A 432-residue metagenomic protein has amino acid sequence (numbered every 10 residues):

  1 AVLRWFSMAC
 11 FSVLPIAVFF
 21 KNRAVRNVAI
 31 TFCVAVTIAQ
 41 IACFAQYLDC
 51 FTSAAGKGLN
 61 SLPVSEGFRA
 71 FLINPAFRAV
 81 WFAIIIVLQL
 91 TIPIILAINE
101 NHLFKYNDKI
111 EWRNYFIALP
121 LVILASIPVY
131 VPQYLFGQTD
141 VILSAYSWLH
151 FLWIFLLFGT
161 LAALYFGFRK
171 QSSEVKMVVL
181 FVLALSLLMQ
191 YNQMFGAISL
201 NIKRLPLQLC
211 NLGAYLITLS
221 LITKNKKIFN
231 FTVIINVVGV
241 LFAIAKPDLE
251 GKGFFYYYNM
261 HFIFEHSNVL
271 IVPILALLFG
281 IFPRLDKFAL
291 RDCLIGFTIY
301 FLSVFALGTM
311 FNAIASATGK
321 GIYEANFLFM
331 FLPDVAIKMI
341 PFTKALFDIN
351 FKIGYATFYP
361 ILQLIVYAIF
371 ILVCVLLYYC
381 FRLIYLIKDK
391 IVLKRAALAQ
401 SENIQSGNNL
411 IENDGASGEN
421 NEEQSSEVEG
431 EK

Functional and structural regions predicted by a protein language model:
F6-P15, R78-A97, L152-L164, N211-L221 (+2 more regions): Hydrophobic cores of alpha-helical transmembrane segments in multi-pass inner/ER membrane proteins, independent
R23-C33, E111-Y115, Q171-L183, K227-V233 (+1 more regions): Membrane-interfacial loop-to-transmembrane alpha-helix junctions, especially the N-terminal start
A35-A45, V122-Y130, L185-M194, N236-D248 (+1 more regions): Aromatic-anchored segments of alpha-helical transmembrane domains
E66-V87, D140-I154, L290-L294, I314-L377: Membrane-interface transmembrane-helix boundary segments in multi-pass integral membrane proteins
N99-N114, V392-E412: Membrane-interfacial, low-structure loops and terminal tails that flank and connect transmembrane helices in multi-pass
D108-N192: Alpha-helical transmembrane segments and their cytosolic membrane-interface
F195-R204, T223-K226, D248-M260: Membrane-interface helix caps and helix-loop-helix hairpins in membrane proteins
I274-A315, F347: A conserved mid-domain beta-alpha-beta active-site/ligand-binding segment of alpha/beta enzyme cores
